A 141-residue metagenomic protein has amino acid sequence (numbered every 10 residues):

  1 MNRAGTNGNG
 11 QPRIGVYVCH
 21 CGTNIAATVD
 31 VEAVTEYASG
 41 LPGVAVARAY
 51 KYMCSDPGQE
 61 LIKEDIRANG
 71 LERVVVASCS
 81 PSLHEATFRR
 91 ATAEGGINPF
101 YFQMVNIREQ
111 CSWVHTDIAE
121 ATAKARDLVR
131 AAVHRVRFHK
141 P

Functional and structural regions predicted by a protein language model:
M1-P141: Iron-sulfur-associated redox domains of electron-transfer enzymes in respiratory and anaerobic energy metabolism
